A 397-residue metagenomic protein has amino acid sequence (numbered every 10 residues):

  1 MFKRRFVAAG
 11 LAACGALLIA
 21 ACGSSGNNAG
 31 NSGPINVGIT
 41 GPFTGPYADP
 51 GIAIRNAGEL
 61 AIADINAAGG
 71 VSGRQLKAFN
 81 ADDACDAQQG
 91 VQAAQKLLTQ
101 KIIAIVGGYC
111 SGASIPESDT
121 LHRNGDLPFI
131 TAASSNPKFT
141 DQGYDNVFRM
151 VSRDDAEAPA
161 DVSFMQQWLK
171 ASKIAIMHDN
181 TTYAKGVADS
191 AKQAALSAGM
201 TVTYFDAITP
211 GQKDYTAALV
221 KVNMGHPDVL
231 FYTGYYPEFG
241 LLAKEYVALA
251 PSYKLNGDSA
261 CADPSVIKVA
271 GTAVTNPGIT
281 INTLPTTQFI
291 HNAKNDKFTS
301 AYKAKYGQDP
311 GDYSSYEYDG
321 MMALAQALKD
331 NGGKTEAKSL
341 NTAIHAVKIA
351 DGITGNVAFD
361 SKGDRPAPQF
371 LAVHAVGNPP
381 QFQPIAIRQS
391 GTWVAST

Functional and structural regions predicted by a protein language model:
M1-N36, A67, S390-T397: Short, low-complexity disordered leader/linker segments with a strong preference for bacterial N-terminal type II
F2, G23-G30, P34, D49-N56 (+5 more regions): Beta-alpha junction/loop-to-helix N-cap segments that form part of ligand/metal-binding clefts
G30-E59, A81-Q88, Y109-G112, M177-K185 (+2 more regions): Extracytoplasmic "Venus flytrap"
Y47-S72, D189-S197: Short, polar/charged alpha-helical segment
G90, R149-K173, K213-T216, F239 (+4 more regions): Hydrophobic alpha-helical segments within soluble ligand-binding/sensing domains
T99-F205, K254-I279: Extracytoplasmic ligand/sensor domains, especially the bilobed periplasmic-binding protein
A243-Y318, D330, R388-A395: Extracellular/periplasmic periplasmic-binding protein-like sensory domains
K305-S314, A325-F382: Segments of small-molecule ligand-sensing domains
